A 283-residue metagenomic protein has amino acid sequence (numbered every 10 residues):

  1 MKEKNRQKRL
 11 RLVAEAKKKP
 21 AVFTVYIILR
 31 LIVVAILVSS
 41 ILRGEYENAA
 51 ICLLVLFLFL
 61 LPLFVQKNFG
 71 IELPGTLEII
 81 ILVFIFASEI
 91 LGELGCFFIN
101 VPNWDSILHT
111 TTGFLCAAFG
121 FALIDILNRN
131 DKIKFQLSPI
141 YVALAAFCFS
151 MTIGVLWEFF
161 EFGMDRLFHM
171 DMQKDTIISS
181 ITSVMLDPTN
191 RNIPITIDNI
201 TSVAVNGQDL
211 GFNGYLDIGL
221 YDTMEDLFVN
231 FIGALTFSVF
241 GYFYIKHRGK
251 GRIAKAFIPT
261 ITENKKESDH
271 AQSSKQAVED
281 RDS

Functional and structural regions predicted by a protein language model:
M1-K19: Short, Lys/Arg-rich, polar N-terminal cytosolic tail immediately upstream of the first transmembrane signal-anchor
I41-Y46, N68-I71, L94-W104: Membrane-interface helix caps and helix-loop-helix hairpins in membrane proteins
L42-L56: Structural signature of hydrophobic alpha-helical transmembrane segments
L53, E72-V83, S106-L108: Cytoplasmic-side transmembrane-helix entry/capping segments in multi-pass membrane proteins
F59-L63, F84-E89, A146, S150-W157 (+1 more regions): Alpha-helical transmembrane segments of multi-pass membrane proteins
V65-T76, D131-L137: Membrane-interface helix-boundary motifs at transmembrane edges
L94-D105, G154-F237, Y242: Interfacial helix-loop-helix junctions of multi-pass membrane proteins
R248-K275: Short, highly charged, low-complexity non-transmembrane loops/tails of multi-pass membrane proteins
